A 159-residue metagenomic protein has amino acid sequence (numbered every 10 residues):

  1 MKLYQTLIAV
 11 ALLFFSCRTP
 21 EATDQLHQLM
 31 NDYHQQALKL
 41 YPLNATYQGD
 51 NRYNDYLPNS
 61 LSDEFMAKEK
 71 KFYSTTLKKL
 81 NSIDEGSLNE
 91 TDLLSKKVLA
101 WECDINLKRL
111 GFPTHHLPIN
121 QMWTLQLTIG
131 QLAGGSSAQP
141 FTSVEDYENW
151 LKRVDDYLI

Functional and structural regions predicted by a protein language model:
K2-A9: Sec-dependent signal peptide recognition, specifically the positively charged N-region followed immediately by
A9-A11, L61: Residues in flexible loops and secondary-structure boundaries
P20-I159: Non-catalytic accessory/assembly modules
